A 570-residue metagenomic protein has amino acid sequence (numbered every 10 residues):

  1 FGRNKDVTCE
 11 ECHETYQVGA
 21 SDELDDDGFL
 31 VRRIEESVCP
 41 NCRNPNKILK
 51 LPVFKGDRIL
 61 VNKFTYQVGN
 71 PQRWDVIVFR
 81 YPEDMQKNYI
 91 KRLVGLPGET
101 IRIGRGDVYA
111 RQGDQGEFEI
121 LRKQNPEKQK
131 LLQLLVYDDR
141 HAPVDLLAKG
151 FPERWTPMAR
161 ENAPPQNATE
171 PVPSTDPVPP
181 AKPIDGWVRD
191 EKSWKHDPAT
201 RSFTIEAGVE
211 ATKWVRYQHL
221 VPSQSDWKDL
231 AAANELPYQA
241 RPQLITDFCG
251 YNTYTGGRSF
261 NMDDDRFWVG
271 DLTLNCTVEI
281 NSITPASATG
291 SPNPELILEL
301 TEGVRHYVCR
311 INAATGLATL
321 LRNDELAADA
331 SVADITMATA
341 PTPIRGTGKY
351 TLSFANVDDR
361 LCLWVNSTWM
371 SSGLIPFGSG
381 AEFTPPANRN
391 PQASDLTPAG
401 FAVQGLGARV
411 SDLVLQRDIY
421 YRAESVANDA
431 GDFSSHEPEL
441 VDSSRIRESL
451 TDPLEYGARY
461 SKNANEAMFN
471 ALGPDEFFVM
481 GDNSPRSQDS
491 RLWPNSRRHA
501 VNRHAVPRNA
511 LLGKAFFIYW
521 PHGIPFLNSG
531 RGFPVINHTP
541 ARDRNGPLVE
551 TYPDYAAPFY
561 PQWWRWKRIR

Functional and structural regions predicted by a protein language model:
F1-R570: Extended hydrophobic leader/signal-anchor segments used for secretion and membrane insertion
